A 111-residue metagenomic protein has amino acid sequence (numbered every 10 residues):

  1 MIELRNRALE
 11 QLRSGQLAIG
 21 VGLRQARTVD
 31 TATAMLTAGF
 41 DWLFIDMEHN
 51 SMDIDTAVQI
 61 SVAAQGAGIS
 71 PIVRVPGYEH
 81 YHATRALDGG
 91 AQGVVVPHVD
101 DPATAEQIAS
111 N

Functional and structural regions predicted by a protein language model:
M1-G22: N-terminal amphipathic alpha-helix/helix-capping segment at the start of soluble metabolic enzymes
A18-L23, L43-I45, P71-V75, V94-V96: Hydrophobic faces of well-ordered beta-strands that scaffold small-molecule active sites in alpha/beta enzyme cores
R24-A38, G77-R85: Short, acidic/polar
D30-Q59: Glycine-rich, proline-tolerant flexible connector loops at the mouths of alpha/beta enzymes
A38-W42, D88-G93: Glycine-enriched alpha-helix->loop->beta-strand junction motifs that scaffold or abut catalytic
M47-H49, P76-G77, V99-D101: Short, ordered loop/turn segments at secondary-structure junctions
I54-H80, T84, D88, S110-N111: Alpha-helix-loop-beta-strand connector modules within alpha/beta enzyme cores
Y81, G93-N111: Conserved anion-binding
